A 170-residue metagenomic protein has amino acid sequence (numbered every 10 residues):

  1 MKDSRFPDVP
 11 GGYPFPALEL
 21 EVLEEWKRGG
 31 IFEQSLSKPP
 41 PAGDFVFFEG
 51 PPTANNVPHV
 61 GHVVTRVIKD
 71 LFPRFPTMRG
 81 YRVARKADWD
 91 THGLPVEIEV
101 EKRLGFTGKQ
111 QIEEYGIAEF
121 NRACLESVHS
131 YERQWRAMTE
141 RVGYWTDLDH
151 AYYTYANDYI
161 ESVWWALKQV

Functional and structural regions predicted by a protein language model:
M1-V170: N-terminal, positively charged nucleic-acid-binding surface of large information/translation enzymes
